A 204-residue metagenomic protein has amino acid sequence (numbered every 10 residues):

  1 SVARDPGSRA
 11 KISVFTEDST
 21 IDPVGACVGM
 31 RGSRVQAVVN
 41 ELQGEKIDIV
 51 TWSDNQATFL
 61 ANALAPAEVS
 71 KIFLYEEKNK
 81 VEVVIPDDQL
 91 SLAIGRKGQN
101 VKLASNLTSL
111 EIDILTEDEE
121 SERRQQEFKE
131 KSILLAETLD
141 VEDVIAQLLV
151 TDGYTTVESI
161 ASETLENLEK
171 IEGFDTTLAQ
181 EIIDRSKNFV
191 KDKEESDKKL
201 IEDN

Functional and structural regions predicted by a protein language model:
S1-N204: RNA-contacting regions in translation and RNA-metabolism proteins, encompassing KH/S1 modules where present
